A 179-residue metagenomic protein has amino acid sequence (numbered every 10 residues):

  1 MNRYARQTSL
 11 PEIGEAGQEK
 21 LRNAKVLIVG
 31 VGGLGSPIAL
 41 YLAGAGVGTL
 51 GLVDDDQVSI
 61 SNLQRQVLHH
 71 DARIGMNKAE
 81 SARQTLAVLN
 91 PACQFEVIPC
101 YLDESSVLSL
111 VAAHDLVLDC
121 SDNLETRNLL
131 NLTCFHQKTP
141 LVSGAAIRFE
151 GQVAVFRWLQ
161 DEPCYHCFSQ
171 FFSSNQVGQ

Functional and structural regions predicted by a protein language model:
M1-Q179: Adenine nucleotide-associated cytosolic modules
